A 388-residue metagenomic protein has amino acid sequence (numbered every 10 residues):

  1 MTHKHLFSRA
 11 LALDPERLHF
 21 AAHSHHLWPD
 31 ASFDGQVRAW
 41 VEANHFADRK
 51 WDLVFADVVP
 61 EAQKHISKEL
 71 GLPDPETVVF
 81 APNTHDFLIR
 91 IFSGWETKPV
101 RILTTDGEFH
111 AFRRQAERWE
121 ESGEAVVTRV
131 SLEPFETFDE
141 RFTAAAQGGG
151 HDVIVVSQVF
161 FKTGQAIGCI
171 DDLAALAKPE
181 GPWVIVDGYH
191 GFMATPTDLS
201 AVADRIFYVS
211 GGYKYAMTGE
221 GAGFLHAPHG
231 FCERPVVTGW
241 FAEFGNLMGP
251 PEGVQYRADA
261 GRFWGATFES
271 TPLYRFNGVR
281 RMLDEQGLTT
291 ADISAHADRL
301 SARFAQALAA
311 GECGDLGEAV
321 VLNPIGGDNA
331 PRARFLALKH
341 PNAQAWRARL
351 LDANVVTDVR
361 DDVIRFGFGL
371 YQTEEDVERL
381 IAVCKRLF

Functional and structural regions predicted by a protein language model:
M1-F388: Pyridoxal 5′-phosphate
